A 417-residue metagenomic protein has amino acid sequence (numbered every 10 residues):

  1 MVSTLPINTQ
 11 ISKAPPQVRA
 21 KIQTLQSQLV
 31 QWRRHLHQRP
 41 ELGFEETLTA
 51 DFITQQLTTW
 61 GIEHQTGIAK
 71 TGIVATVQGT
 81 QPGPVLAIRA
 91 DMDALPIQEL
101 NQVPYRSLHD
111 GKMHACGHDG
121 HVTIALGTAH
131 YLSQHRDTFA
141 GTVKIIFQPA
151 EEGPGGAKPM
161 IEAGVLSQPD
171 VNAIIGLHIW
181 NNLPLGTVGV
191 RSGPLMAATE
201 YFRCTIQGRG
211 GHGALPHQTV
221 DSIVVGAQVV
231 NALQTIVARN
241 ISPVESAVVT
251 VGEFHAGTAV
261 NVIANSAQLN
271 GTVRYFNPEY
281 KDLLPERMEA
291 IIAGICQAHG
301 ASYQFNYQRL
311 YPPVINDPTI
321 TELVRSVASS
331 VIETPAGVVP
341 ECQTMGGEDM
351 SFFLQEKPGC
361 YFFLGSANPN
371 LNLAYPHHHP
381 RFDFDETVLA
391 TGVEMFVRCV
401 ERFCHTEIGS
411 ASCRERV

Functional and structural regions predicted by a protein language model:
V2-L5, Q10-I11, V224-I408: Metal-dependent amide/peptide-bond hydrolase catalytic core, centered on the "pita-bread" metallohydrolase fold
T4-H114, D119, T123-F139: Acidic/His- and Gly-rich active-site-bordering loop/insert found across diverse amide/peptide-bond hydrolases
L36, A75, I88, H118 (+8 more regions): Divalent metal-coordination and catalytic microenvironments
E41, E45, E152, Q304: Contiguous, non-catalytic segments that form substrate-binding/exosite surfaces or channel walls
I73-V74, L95-I97, N101-M113, D119-G120 (+3 more regions): Histidine/acidic-residue-rich, glycine-tolerant segments that coordinate divalent metal ions
A87-R89, Q98, F202, Y361-S366: Non-cysteine beta-strand/loop elements that form the S-adenosyl-L-methionine
A411-V417: Conserved small/polar residues in nucleotide/adenosyl-binding loops
